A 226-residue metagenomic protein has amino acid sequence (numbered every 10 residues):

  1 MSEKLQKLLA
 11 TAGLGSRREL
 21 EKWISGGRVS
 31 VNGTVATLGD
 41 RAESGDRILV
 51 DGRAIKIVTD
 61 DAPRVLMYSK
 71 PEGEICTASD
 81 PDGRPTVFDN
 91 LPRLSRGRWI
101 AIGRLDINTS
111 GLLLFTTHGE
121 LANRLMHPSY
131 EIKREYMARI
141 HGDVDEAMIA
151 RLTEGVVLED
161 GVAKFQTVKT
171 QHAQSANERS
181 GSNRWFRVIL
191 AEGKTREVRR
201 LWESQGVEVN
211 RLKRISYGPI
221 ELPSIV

Functional and structural regions predicted by a protein language model:
M1-V226: Basic, flexible Lys/Arg- and Gly-enriched helix-loop patches that mediate nucleic-acid binding at interfaces with rRNA
